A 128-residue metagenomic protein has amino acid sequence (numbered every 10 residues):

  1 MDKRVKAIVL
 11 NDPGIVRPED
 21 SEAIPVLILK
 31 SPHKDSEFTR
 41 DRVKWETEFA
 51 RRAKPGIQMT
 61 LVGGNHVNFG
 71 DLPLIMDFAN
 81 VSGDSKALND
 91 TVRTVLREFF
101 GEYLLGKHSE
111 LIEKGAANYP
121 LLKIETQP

Functional and structural regions predicted by a protein language model:
M1-E22: Primarily recognizes the serine-hydrolase "nucleophile elbow" in alpha/beta-hydrolase and SGNH/GDSL folds
K3, G63-P128: Alpha/beta-hydrolase-fold serine-hydrolase catalytic core, especially in secreted/extracellular enzymes
R4-K6, R17, R40-R42, R51-R52 (+2 more regions): Arginine residue identity/basic-tract feature
A7, T39, V43-F49, N118-P128: Short flexible/disordered coil segments
R17, T47-A50, G101, L111-E113: Generic structural signal for short, flexible, solvent-exposed coil/loop and linker residues
I24, L29-N89: Active-site-adjacent alpha-helix of alpha/beta-hydrolase-fold enzymes
